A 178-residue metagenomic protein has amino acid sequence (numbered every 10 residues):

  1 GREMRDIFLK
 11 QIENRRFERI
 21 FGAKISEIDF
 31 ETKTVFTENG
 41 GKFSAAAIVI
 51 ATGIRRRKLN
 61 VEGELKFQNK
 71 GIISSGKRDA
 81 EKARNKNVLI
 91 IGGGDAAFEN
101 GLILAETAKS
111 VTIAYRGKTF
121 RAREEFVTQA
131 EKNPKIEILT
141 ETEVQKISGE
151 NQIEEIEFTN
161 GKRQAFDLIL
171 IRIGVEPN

Functional and structural regions predicted by a protein language model:
G1-R5: Glycine-rich active-site loop/strand segments that organize a redox cofactor
D6, I12-T37, K42-A45, E106-N178: A Rossmann-like FAD-binding core segment of flavoenzymes
K33, A46-I48, K70, K86: Generic beta-strand structural signal
I48, T52-S75, T159-N178: Glycine-rich beta-alpha-beta "Rossmann" dinucleotide-binding loop(s) and their flanking helix/strand
I54-T107: Glycine-rich dinucleotide-binding loop and its adjacent helix/turn
